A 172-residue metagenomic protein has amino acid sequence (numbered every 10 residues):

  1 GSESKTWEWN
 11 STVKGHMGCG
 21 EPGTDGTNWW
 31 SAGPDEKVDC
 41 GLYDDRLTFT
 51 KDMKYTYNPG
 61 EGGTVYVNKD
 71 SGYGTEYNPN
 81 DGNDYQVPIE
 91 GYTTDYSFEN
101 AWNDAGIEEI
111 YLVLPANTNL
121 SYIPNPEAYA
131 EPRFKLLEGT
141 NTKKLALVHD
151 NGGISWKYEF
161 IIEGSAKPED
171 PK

Functional and structural regions predicted by a protein language model:
G1-E8, P168-K172: N-terminal helix-cap/turn-to-beta initiation motif at the start of protein domains
W9-D52: Short, solvent-exposed loop/hinge segments that bridge or flank secondary-structure elements
T12, G60, D150: Surface loops and adjacent helix of pleckstrin homology
V13, W102, T118, G153 (+1 more regions): Residues that cap or initiate secondary-structure elements
G26-W29, E76-N78, K167: Short, low-complexity, polar/charged sequence segments that are solvent-exposed and flexible
P34-T140: Contiguous, well-ordered beta-strand patches that form the walls/edges of small beta-barrel/beta-sandwich domains
K144-S155: Short, exposed beta-strand-loop hairpins at the edges of beta-sheets in extracellular/periplasmic proteins
S155-K172: Short, low-complexity, Pro/Ser/Thr/Gly-rich segments in the mature regions of secreted, periplasmic
